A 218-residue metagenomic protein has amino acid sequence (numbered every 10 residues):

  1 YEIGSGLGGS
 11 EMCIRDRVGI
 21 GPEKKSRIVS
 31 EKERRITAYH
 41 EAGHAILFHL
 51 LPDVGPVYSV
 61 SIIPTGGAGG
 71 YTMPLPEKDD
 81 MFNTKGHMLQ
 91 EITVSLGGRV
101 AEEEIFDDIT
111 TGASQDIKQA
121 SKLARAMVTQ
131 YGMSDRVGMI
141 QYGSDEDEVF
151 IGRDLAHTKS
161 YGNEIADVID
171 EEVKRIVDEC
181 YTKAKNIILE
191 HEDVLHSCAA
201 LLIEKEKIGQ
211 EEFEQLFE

Functional and structural regions predicted by a protein language model:
Y1-E2, E31, I109: Generic anion/oxyanion-binding catalytic loop in active/binding sites
Y1-G9, C13-I14: Single conserved hydrophobic/aromatic residue that forms the stacking wall/gate of nucleotide- or nucleobase-binding
R15-R17, A68: Short, conserved phosphate-binding/catalytic loop or strand-edge motifs used in phosphoryl-/nucleotidyl-transfer
I20-K24: Hydrophobic alpha-helical transmembrane segments of multi-pass inner membrane proteins, especially in bacterial systems
K25-T37: Short pre-active-site segment immediately N-terminal to the catalytic Zn-binding motif
R34-Y39, A45-E218: Soluble catalytic regions of large protease machineries
